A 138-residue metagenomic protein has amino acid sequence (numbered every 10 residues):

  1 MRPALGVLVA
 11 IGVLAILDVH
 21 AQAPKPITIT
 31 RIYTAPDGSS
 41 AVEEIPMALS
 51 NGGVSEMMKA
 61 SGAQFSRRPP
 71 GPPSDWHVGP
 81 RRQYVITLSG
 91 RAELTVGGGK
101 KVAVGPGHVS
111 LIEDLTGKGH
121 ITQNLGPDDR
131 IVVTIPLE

Functional and structural regions predicted by a protein language model:
G6-A15: Bacterial N-terminal signal peptides
V19-F65: N-terminal secretory signal peptides
P46-S50, S61-G79, D114-T116: Conserved short histidine dyad/triad with adjacent acidic residue
P73-S74, R91-T95, V109: Short beta-strand segments in beta-sandwich/barrel cores
V78-L94: Short, conserved beta-strand element in jelly-roll/cupin
L94-T95, I112, K118-G126: Short beta-strand His + acidic residue motifs that chelate non-heme Fe in jelly-roll/DSBH and cupin folds
G98-D114: Short acidic-glycine-tyrosine-enriched beta hairpin
L111-I112, G126-E138: A short hydrophobic beta-strand segment most commonly corresponding to one strand of the jelly-roll/cupin
